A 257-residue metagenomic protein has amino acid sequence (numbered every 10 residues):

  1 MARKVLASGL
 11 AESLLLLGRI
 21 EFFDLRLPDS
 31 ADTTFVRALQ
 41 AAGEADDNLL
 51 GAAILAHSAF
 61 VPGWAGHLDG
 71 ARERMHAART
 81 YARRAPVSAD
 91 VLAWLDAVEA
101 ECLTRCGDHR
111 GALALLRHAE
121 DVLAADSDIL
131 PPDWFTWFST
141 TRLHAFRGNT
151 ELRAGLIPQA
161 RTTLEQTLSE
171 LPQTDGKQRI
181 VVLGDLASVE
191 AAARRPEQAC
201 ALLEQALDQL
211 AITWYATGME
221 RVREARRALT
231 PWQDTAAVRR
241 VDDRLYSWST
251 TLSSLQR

Functional and structural regions predicted by a protein language model:
M1-R257: Conserved binding/catalytic microenvironments
